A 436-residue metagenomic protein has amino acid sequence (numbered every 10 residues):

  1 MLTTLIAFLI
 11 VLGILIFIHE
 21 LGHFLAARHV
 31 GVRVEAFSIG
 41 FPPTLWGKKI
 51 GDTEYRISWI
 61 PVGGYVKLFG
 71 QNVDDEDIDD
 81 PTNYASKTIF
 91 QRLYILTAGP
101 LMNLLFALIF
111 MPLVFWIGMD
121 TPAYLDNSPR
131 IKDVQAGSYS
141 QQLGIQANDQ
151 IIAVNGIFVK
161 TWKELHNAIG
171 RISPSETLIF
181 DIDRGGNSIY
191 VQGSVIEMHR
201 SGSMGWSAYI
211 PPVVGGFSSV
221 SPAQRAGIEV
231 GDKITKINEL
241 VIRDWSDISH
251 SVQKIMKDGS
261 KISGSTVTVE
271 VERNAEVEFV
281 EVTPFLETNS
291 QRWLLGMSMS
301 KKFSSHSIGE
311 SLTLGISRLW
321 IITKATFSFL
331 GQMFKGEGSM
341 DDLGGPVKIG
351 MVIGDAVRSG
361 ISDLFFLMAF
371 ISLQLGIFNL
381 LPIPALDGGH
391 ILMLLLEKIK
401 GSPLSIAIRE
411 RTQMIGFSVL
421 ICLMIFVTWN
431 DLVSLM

Functional and structural regions predicted by a protein language model:
T3-D79, F378-K400: Small-residue-rich helix-interface/hinge motifs
L12-I16, K67, N103, A107 (+3 more regions): Alpha-helical transmembrane segments of multi-pass membrane proteins
H19, I57, S140, N148-I151 (+12 more regions): Terminal peptide-recognition signature
G64-D133, I415-F417, C422: Internal alpha-helical transmembrane segments
Q71-D74, T82-K87, K132-E197: Juxtamembrane extramembrane loops of integral membrane proteins
T82-F90, S201-K236, L240-I377, L392-I415 (+1 more regions): Functional transmembrane alpha-helices
T97-R130, H166-G216, Q224, T268-E270 (+1 more regions): PDZ/PDZ-like peptide-tail recognition elements
V114-A153, I157-K160, E197-K236, L240-D244: PDZ/PDZ-like domain segments forming the peptide/carboxylate-binding groove, activating on the N-terminal beta-strands
